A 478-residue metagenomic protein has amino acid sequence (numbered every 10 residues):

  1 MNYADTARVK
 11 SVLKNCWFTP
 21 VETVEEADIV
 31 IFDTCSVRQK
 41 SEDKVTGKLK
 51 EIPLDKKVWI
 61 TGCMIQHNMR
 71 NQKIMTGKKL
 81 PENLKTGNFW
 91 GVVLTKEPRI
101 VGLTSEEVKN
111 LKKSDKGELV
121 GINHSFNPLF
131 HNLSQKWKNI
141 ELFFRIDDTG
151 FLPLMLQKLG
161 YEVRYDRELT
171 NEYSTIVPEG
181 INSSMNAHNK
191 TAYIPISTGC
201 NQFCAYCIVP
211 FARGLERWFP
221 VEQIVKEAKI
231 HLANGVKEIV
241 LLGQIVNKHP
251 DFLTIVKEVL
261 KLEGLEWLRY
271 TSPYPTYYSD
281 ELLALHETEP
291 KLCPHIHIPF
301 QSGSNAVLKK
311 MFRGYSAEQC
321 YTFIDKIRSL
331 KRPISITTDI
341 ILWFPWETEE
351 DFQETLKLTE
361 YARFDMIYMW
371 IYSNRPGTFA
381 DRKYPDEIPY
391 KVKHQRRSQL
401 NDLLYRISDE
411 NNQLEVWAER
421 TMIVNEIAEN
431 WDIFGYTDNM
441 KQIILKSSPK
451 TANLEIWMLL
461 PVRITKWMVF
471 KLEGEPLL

Functional and structural regions predicted by a protein language model:
M1-L242, E281, L292, I296 (+6 more regions): Proteins enriched for Cys/Gly/acidic motifs involved in redox and nucleic-acid/cofactor modification
W59, H67-R70, L232-F352, E360-Y361: Conserved SAM/AdoMet-binding glycine-rich loop
A187-N189, C200-N201, L292, S302 (+5 more regions): Short flexible coil/turn linkers enriched for glycine and charged/polar residues that connect secondary-structure
Y193-P195, V240, R269, H295-P299 (+5 more regions): Structured core elements
E266, Q301, I336, N374-D381 (+1 more regions): Short acidic (Asp/Glu) and glycine-rich catalytic loops that position anionic groups and cofactors
L308-M311, F379-K383: Short acidic, glycine/proline-rich loop/turn micro-motifs
K383-L478: Terminal RNA-binding accessory module
